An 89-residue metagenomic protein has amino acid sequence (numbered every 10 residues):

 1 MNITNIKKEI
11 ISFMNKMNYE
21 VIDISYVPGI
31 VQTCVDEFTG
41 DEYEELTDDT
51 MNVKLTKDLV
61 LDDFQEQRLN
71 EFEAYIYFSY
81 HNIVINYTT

Functional and structural regions predicted by a protein language model:
M1-T4, T88-T89: Short intrinsically disordered terminal tails
I3-I6, I76: Generic ordered-secondary-structure signal
N5-D23: Short, non-transmembrane alpha-helical segments in secretory-pathway proteins
I22-T89: Acidic, low-complexity, intrinsically disordered interaction modules
